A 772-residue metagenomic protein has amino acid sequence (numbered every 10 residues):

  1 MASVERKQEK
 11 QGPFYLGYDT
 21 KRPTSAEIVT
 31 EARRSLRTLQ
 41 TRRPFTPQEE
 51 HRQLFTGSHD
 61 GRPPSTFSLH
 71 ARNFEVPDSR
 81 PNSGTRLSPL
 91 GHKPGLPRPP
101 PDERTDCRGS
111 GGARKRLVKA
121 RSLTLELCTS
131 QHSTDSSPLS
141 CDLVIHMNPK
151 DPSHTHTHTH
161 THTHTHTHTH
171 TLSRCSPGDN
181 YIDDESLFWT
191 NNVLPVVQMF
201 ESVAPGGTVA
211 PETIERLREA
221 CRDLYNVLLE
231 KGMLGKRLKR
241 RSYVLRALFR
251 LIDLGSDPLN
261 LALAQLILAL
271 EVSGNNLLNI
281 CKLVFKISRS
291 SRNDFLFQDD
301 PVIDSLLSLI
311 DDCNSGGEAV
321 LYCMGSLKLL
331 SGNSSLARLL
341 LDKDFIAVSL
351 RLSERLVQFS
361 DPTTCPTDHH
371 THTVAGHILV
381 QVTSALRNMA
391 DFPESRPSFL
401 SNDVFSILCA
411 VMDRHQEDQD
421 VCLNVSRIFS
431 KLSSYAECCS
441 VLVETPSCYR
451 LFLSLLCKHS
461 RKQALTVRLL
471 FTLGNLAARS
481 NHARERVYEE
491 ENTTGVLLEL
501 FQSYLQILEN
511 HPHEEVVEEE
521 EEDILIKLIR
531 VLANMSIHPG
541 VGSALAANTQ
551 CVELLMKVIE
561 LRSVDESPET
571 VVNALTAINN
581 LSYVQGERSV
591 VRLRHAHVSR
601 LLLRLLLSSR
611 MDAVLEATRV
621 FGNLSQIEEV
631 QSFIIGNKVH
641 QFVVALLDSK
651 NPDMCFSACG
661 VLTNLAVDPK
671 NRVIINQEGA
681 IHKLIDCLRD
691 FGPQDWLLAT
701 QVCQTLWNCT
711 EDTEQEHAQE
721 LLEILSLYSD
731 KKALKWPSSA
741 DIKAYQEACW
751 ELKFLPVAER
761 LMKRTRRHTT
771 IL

Functional and structural regions predicted by a protein language model:
M1-G235, R240-I267, C281-K282, H369 (+4 more regions): Intrinsically disordered, low-complexity regulatory regions of large eukaryotic scaffold/signaling proteins
S3-V4, R486-Y488, M535-S536, V541-A546 (+9 more regions): Alpha-solenoid helical-repeat scaffold
C175-S305, D312-L321, L329-R351, S360-L379 (+12 more regions): Elongated alpha-helical scaffolds that mediate protein-protein interactions in large eukaryotic proteins, primarily
V196, A247-I252, L266, S305-I310 (+10 more regions): Buried hydrophobic core positions in alpha-solenoid tandem helical repeats
V209, I252-S256, A269-E271, I310-N314 (+11 more regions): Alpha-solenoid helical repeat architecture
E212, R216-E219, L259, V272 (+15 more regions): Positions within the helices of HEAT/ARM-like alpha-solenoid repeats
L224-L229, V284-S288, L309, S326-G332 (+13 more regions): Hydrophobic residues within the alpha-helices of tandem HEAT/HEAT-like
